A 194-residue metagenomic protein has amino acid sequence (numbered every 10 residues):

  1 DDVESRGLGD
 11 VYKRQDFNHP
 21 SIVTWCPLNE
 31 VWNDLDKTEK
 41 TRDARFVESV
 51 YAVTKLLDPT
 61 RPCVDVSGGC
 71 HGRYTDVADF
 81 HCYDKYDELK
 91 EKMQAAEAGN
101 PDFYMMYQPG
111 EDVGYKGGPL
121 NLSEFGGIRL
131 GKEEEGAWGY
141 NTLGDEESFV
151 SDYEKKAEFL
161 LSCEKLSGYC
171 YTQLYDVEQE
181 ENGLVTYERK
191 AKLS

Functional and structural regions predicted by a protein language model:
D1, D34-L35, R129-E134: Short acidic/His/Gly/Ser-rich catalytic and metal-binding motifs that mark active-site loops of diverse hydrolases
D2, D16, G69-G72, L160: A general structural signal for stabilizing positions within well-ordered secondary structure
D2-Y12: Single conserved hydrophobic/aromatic residue that forms the stacking wall/gate of nucleotide- or nucleobase-binding
K13-K40: Active-site groove signature of glycoside hydrolases
S21-C26, R45-V47, A52, Y74 (+1 more regions): Substrate-binding clefts and catalytic carboxylate motifs of secreted carbohydrate-active enzymes
L28, V66, H81, T172: Conserved residues at the C-terminal ends of beta-strands
N29-V31, G68, F125: Active-site metal-binding loops of divalent metal-dependent hydrolases
T38-G69, Y74-V77: Catalytic domains of cell-wall/extracellular-matrix polysaccharide-remodeling enzymes, centered on de-N-acetylation
